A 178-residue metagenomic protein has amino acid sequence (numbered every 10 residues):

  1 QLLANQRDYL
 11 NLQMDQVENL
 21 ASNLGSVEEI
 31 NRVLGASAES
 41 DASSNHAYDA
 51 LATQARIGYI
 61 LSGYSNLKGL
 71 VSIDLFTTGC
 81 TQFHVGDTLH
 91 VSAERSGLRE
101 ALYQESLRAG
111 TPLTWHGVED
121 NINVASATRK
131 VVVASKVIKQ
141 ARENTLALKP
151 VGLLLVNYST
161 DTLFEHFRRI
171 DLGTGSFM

Functional and structural regions predicted by a protein language model:
Q1-L3, R7, A21, V133-S135 (+2 more regions): Small-side-chain structural scaffolding
L2-T111: Extracytoplasmic/periplasmic sensory segments of membrane signal-transduction proteins
V33-S37, A141, G173: Surface-exposed loop/turn and secondary-structure junction residues enriched for glycine/proline
N66-S72, T77-Y158, E165: Extracytoplasmic/periplasmic ligand-binding sensor regions of membrane-associated signaling proteins
T162-M178: Intrinsic low-complexity, intrinsically disordered coil/linker regions enriched in small/polar and charged residues
